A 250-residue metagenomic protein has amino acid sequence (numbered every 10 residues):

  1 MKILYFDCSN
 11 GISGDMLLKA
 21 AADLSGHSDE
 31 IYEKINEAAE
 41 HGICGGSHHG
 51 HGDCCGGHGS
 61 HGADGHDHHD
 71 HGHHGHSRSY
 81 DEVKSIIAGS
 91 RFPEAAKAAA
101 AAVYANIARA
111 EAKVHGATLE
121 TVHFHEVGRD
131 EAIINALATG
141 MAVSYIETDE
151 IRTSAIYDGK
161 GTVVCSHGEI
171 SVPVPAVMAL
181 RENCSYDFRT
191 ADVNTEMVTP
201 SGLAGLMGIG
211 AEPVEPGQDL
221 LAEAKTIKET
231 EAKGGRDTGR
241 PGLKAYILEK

Functional and structural regions predicted by a protein language model:
M1-E40: N-terminal phosphate-binding or glycine-rich loops at protein starts, especially the Walker A/P-loop of NTPases
F6-A20, F124-E147: Conserved phosphate/anionic-ligand binding catalytic regions in large, soluble enzymes, centered on
S9-N10, A38-A39, G128-D130, A155-V163 (+1 more regions): Acidic, glycine-rich active-site loops and adjacent beta-strand->loop/helix elements that engage anionic groups
S28, T148-K250: Mobile "lid/hinge" segments at catalytic clefts and subdomain interfaces of large enzymes
E33, G52, G62, V143 (+2 more regions): Short beta-strand elements
E37-E82: Histidine-centered metal-binding segments
R78-H123: Anion-binding (especially nucleotide phosphate/pyrophosphate-binding) glycine-rich loop and adjoining beta-alpha core
G89-A98, H123-D130, T162-G168, R189-M197: Flexible, glycine/proline-enriched loop segments at strand-loop-helix junctions that form or flank small-ligand binding
